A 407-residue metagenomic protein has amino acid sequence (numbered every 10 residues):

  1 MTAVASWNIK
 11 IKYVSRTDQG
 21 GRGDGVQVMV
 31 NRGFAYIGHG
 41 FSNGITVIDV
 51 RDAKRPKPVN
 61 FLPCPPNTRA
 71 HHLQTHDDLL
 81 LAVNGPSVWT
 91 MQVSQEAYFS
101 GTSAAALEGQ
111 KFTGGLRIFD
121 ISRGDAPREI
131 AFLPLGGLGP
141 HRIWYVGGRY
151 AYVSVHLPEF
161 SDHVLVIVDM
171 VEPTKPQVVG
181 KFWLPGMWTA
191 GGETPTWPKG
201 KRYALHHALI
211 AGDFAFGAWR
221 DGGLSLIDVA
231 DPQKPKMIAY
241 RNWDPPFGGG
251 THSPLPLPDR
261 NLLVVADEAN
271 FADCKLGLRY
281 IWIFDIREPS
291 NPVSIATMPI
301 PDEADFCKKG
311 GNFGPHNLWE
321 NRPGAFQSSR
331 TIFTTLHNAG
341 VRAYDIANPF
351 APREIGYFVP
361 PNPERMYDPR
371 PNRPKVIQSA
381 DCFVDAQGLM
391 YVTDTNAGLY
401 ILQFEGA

Functional and structural regions predicted by a protein language model:
M1-A407: Feature marking well-ordered beta-strand scaffolds used for ligand recognition
